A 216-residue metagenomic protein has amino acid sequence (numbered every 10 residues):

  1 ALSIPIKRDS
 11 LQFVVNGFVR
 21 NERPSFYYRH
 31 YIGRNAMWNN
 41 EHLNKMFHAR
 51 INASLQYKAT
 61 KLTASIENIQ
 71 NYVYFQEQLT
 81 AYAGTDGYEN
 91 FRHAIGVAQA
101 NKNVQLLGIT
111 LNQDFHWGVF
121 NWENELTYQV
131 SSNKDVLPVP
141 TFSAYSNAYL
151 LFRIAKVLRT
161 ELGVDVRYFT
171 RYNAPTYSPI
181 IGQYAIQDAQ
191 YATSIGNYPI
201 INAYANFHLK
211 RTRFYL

Functional and structural regions predicted by a protein language model:
A1-L216: Exposed, low-structure sequence patches enriched in small/polar residues
